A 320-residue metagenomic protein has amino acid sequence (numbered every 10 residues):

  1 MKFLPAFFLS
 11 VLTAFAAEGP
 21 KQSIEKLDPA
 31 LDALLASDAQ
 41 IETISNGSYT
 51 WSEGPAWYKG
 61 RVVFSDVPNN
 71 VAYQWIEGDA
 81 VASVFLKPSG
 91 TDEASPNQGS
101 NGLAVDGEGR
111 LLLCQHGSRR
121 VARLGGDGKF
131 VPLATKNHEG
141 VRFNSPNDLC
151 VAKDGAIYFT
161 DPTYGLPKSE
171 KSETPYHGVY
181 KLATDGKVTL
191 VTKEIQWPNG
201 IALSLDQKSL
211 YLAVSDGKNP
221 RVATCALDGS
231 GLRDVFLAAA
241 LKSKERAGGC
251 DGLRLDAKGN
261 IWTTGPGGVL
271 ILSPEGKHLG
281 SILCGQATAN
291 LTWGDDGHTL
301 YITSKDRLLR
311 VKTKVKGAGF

Functional and structural regions predicted by a protein language model:
K2-A14: Bacterial N-terminal signal peptides
A17-F320: Sequence-structural signature of mature extracellular/luminal beta-sheet repeat domains, prominently beta-propellers
